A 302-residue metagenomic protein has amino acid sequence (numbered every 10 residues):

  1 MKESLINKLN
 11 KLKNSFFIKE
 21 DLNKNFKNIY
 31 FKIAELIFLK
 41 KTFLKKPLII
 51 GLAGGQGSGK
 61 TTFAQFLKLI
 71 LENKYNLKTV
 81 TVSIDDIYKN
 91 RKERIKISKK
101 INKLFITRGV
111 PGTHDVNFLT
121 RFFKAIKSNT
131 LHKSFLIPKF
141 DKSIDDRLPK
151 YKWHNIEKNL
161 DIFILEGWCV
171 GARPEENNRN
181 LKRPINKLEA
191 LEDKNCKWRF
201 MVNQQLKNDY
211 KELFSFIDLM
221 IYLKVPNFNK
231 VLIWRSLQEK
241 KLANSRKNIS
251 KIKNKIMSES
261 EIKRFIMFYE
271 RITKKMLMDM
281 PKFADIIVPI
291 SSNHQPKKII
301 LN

Functional and structural regions predicted by a protein language model:
K2-N23, K27-Y30, W168-N302: Conserved NTP phosphate-binding and transfer environment spanning the P-loop NTPase/kinase superfamily
E20-N25, V80-S83, I87-D145: Conserved nucleotide-sensing/catalytic segment adjacent to the nucleotide-binding pocket in NTP-handling enzymes
F31-F43: Pre-Walker A adenine-sensing motif
I49-G54: Short hydrophobic/aromatic beta-strand immediately N-terminal to the Walker A/P-loop
G57: Walker A (P-loop) phosphate-binding loop of P-loop NTPases
K60: Conserved lysine of the Walker
F63, L67: Hydrophobic positions on the alpha1 helix immediately C-terminal to the Walker A/P-loop
L69-V80: Post-Walker A helix-loop "phosphate-sensing" segment adjacent to the P-loop in P-loop NTPases
